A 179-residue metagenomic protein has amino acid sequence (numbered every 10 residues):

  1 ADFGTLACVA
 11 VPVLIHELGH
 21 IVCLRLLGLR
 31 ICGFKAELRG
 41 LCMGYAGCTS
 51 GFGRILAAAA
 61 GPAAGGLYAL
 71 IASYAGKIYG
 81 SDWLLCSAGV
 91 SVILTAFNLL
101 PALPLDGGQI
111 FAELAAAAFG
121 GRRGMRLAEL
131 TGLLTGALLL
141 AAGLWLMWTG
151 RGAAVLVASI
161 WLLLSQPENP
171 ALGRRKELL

Functional and structural regions predicted by a protein language model:
A1-L179: Hydrophobic transmembrane alpha-helices and their immediate loop junctions in multi-pass integral membrane proteins
